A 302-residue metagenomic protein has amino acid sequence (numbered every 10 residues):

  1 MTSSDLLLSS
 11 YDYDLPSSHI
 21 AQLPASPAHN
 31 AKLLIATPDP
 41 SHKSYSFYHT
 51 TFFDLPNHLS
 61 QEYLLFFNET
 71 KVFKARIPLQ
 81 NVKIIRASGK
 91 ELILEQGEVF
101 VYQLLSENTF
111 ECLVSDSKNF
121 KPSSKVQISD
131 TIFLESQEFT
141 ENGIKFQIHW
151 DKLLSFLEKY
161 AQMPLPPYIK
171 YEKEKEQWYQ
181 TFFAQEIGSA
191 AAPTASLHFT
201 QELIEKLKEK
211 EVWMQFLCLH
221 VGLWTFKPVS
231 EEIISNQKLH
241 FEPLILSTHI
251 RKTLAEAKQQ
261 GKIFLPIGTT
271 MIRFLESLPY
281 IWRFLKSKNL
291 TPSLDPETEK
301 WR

Functional and structural regions predicted by a protein language model:
M1-R302: Surface-exposed, charge/polar-rich loops and edge strands
